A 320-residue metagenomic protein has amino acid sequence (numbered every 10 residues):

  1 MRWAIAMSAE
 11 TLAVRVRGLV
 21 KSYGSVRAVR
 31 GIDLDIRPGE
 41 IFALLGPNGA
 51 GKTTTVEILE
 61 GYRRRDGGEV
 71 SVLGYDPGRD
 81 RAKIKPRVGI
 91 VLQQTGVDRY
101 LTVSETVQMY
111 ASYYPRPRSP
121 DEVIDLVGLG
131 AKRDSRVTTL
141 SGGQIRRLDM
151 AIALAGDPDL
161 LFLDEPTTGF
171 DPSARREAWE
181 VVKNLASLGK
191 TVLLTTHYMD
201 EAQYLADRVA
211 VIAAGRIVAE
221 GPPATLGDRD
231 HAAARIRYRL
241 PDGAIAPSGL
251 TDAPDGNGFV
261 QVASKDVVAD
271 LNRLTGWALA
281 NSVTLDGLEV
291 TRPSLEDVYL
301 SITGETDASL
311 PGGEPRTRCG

Functional and structural regions predicted by a protein language model:
G68-D76, I84: Conserved ABC transporter NBD signature motif
Q108, S112, R118-R133: Conserved ABC ATPase "signature" region
D157: Conserved catalytic motifs of ABC-family nucleotide-binding domains
L161-E165: Catalytic Walker B motif of ABC-type/P-loop ATPase nucleotide-binding domains
A178-K265: ABC transporter nucleotide-binding domain
T225, A232-E305, G320: Short, charged/small-residue-rich alpha-helical element at the C-terminal edge of ABC transporter nucleotide-binding
